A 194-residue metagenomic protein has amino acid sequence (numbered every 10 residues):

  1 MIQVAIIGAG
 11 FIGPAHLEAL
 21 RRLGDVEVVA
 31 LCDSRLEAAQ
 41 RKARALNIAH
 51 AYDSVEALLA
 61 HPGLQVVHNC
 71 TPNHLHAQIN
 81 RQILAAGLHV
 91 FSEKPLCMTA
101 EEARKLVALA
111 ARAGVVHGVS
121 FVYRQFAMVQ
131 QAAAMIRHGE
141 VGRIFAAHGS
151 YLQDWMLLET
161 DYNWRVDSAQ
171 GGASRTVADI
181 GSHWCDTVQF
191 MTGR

Functional and structural regions predicted by a protein language model:
M1-L46: N-terminal Rossmann-like dinucleotide-binding module
H16, A49-L109: Beta-loop-alpha module in the N-terminal Rossmann-like domain of NAD(P)-dependent dehydrogenases, especially those
L23, L46, H61-P62, F126 (+1 more regions): Acidic-histidine catalytic/liganding microenvironments
V26-A30, Q65-V67, S174-R175: Short active-site oxyanion
Y52, F91, V116-G118, H148: Structural detector of well-ordered beta-strand residues that form the stable sheet scaffold of enzyme domains
A103-Y123, G142-A146: Rossmann-fold dehydrogenase core element
Y123-R194: Predominantly a Rossmann-like dinucleotide-binding segment in NAD(P)-dependent oxidoreductases
